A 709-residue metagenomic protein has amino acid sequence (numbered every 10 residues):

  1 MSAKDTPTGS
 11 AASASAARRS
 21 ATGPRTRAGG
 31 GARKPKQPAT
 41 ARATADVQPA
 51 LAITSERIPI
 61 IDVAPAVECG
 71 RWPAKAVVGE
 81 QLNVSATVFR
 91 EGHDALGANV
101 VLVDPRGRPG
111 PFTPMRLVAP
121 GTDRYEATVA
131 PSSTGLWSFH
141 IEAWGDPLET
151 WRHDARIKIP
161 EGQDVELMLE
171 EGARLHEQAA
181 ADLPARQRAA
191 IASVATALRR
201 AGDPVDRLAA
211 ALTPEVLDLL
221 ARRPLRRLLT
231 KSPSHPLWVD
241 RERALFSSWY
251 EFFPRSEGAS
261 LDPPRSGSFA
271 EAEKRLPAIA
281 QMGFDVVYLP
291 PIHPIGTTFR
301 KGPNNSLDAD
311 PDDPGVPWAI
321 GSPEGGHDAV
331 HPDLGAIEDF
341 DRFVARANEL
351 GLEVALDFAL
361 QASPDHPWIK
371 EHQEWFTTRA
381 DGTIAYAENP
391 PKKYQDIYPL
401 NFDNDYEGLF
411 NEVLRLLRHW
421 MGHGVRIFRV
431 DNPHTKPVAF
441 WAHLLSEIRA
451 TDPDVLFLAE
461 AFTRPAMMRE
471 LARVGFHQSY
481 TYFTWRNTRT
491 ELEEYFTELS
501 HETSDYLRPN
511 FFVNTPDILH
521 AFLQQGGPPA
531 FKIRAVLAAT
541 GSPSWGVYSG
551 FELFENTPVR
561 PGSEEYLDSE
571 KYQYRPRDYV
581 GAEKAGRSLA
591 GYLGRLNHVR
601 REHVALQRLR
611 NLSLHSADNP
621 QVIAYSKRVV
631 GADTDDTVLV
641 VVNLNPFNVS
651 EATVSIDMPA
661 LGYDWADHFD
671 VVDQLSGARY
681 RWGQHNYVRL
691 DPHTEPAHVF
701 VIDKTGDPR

Functional and structural regions predicted by a protein language model:
M1-A259, P263-D285, A347, R473-G475 (+3 more regions): Carbohydrate-interacting/catalytic domains
R243-G267, I295-R342, K370-E407, L567-P576: Aromatic- and acidic-residue-enriched carbohydrate-binding clefts of CAZyme catalytic domains
S248-Y250, V287-L289, V354-L356, F428 (+4 more regions): Hydrophobic faces of well-ordered beta-strands that scaffold small-molecule active sites in alpha/beta enzyme cores
G267-A278, D405-W420, A530-A535: Short, acidic/polar
E271-I295, H419, V425: Catalytic domains of carbohydrate-active enzymes, especially glycoside hydrolases
S363-E374, W441, R449-A450, F462-T490 (+1 more regions): Substrate-binding cleft/loops of secretory-pathway carbohydrate-active enzymes
K370, T378, N401-L471: Active-site neighborhood of glycoside hydrolase catalytic domains
E447-L456, E460, P465, N487-S563 (+1 more regions): Catalytic-core region of carbohydrate-active enzymes that cleave or remodel glycosidic bonds
